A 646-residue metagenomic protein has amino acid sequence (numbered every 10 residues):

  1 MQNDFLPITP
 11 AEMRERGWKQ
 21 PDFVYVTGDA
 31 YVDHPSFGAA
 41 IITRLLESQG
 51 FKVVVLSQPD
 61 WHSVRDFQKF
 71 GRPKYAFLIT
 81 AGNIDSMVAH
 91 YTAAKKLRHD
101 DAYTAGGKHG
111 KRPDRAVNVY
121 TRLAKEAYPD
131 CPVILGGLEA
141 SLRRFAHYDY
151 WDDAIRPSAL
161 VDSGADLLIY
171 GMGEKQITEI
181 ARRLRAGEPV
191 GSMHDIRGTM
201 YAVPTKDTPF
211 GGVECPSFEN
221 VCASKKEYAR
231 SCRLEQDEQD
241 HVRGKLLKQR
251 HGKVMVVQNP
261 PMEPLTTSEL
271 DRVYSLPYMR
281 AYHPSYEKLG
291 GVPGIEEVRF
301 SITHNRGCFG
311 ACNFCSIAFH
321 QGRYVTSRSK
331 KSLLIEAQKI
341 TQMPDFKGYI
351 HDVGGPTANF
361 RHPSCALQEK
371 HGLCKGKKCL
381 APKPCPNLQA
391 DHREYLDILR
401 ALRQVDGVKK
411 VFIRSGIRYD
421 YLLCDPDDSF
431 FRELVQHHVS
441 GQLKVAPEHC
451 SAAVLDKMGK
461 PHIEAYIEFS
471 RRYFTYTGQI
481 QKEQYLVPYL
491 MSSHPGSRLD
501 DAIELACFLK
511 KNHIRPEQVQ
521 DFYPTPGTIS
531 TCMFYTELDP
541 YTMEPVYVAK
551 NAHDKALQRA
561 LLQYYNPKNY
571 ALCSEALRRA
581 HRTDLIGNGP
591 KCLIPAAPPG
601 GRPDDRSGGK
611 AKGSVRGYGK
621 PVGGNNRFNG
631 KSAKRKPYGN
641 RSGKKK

Functional and structural regions predicted by a protein language model:
Q2-Q20, A30, K226-S301: N-terminal [4Fe-4S]-dependent radical SAM core
Y25, L56, D60-W61, K339-V487 (+1 more regions): Conserved SAM/AdoMet-binding glycine-rich loop
V26-Y31, L289-S316, T341, Y349: N-terminal pre-triad scaffold of radical SAM enzymes
G38, S57-H251, Q258-N259, Y547: Glycine-rich beta-alpha loop elements in corrinoid/cobalamin-binding modules across cobalamin-dependent enzymes
H62, G191-D240, K253, M262-L265 (+7 more regions): Terminal amphipathic helices with adjacent charged low-complexity linkers/tails
D85-A94, L142-R144, E174-E179, P204-P209 (+7 more regions): Flexible glycine/acidic-rich beta-alpha junction loops that bind and position SAM and/or redox cofactors in anaerobic
D166, V273, C308, C312 (+4 more regions): Conserved, mostly hydrophobic/aromatic
H371, K377, L593-K646: Acidic, low-complexity intrinsically disordered tails
